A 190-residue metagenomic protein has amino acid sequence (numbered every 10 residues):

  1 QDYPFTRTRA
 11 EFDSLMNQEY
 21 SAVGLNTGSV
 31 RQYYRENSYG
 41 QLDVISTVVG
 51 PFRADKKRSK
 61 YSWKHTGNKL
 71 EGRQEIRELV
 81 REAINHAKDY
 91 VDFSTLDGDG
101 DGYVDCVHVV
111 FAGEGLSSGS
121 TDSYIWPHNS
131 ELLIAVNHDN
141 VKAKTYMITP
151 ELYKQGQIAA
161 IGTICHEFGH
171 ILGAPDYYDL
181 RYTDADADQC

Functional and structural regions predicted by a protein language model:
Q1-D186, C190: Active-site-proximal segment of zinc-dependent metalloprotease catalytic domains
